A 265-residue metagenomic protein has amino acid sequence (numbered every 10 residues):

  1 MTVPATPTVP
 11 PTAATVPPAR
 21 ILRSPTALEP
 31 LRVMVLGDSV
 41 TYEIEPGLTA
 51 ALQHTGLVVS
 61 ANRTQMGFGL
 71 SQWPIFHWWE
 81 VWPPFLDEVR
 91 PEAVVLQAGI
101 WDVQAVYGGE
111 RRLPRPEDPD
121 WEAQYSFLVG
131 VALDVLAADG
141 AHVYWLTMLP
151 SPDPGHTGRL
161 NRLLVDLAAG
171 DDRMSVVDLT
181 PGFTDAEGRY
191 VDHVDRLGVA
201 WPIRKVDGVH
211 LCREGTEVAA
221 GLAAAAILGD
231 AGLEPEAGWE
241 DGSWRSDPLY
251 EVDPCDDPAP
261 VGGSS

Functional and structural regions predicted by a protein language model:
M1-A19, S24-T26: Ser/Thr-rich, Proline-interspersed low-complexity disordered segments
P25-P119, R245-G263: Conserved SGNH/GDSL esterase-like catalytic core that processes O-acyl groups on lipids and polysaccharides
A27, D38-E43, Q72-F76, R115-F127 (+2 more regions): Soluble non-cytosolic domains of exported or imported proteins
V59, H142, R173-S175: Conserved beta-strand segments of alpha/beta enzyme cores
F76-L86, S126-L133, R162, V191: Alpha-helical scaffolding within the catalytic cores of extracellular/periplasmic polymer-degrading hydrolases
Q97-V103, G130-R162: Active-site segments of SGNH/GDSL-like serine hydrolases that catalyze O-acetyl group transfer/hydrolysis on lipids
R111-H142, D171: Charged, glycine-enriched surface loops/patches that mediate electrostatic binding to polyanionic ligands
P150-S264: Catalytic His-Asp segment of secreted/periplasmic serine-dependent ester chemistry enzymes
